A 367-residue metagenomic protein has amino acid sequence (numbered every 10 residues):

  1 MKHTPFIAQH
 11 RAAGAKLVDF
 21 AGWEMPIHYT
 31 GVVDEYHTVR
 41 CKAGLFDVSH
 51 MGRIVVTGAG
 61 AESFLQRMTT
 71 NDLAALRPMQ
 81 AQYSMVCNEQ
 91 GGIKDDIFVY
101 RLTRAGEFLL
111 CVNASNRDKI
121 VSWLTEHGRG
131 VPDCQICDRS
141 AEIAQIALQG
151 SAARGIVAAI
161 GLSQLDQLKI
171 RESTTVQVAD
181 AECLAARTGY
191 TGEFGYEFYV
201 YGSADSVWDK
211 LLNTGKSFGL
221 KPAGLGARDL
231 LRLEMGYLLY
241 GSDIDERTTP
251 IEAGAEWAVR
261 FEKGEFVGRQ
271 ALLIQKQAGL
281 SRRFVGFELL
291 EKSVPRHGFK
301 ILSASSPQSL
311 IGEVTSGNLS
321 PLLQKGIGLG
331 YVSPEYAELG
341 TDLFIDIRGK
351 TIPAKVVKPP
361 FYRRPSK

Functional and structural regions predicted by a protein language model:
M1-I27, R101-K367: Conserved, structured C-terminal
M1-S84, G92-K94: Acidic, proline/glycine-enriched N-terminal capping motif
M85-N88, A186: Short beta-strand segments that buttress and anchor functional surface loops
C87-R101: Cytochrome P450
